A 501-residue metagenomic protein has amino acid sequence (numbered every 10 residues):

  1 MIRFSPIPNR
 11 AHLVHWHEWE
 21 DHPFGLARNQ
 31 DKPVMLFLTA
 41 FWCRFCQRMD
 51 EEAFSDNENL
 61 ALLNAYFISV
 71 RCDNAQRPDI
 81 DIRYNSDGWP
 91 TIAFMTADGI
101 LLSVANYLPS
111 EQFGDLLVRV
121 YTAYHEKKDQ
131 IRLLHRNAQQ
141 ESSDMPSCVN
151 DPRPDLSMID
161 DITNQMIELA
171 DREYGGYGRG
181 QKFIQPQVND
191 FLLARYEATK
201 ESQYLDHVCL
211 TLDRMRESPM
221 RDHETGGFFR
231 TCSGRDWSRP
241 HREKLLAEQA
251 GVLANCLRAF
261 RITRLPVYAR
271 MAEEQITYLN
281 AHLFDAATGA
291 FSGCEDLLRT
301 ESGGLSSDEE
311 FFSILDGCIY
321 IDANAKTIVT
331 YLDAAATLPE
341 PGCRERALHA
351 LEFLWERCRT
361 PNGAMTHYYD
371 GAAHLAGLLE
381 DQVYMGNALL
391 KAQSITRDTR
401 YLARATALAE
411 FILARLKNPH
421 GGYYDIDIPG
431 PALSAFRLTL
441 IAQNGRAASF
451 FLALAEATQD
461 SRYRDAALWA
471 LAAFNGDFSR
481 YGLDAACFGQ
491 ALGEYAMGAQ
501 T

Functional and structural regions predicted by a protein language model:
M1-A11, H17-E18, F37-T39, R44-E52 (+4 more regions): Glycan-recognition and catalytic cores of secretory/periplasmic carbohydrate-active enzymes
D21: Acidic phosphotransfer microenvironment of two-component signaling modules
F24-P33, D50-C72: Conserved helix-turn-beta segment immediately C-terminal to the redox Cys motif in thioredoxin-like folds
